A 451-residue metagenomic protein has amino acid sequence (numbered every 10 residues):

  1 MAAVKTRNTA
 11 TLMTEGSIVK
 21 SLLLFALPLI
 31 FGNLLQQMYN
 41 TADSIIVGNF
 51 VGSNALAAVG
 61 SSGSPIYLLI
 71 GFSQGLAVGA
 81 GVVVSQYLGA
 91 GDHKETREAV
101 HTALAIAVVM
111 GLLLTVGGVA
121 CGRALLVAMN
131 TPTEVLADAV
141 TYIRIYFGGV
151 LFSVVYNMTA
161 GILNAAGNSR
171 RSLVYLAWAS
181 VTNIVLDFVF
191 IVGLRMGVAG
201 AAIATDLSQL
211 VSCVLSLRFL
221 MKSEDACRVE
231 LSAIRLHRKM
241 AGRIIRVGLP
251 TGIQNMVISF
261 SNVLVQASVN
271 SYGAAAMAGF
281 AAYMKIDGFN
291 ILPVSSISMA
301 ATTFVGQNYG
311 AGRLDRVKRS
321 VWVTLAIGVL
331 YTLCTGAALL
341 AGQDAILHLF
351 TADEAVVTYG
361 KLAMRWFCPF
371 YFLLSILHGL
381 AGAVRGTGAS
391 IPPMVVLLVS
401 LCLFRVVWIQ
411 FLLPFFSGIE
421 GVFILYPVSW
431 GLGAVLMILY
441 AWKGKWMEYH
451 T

Functional and structural regions predicted by a protein language model:
M1-A26, V84-G149, G193-L249, V305-F370 (+1 more regions): Short alpha-helical transmembrane segments in multi-pass integral membrane proteins
M13-F50, S64-G79, V83, V108-T115 (+5 more regions): N-terminal transmembrane alpha-helices
L24-D43, I145, A179, S208-S212 (+4 more regions): Transmembrane helical elements of multi-pass membrane transporters/channels
L34, M38-L56, L126-T133, V189-M196 (+5 more regions): Helix-terminus/linker motif at the lipid-water interface of multi-pass membrane proteins
V51-S64, A139, I143, A202 (+3 more regions): Small-residue hotspots at the loop-to-helix junctions and early N-terminal turns of transmembrane alpha-helices
L56-V116, S153-S172, G279-A337, A341 (+1 more regions): Small-residue-rich hydrophobic transmembrane alpha-helices
L68-G71, N183-F188, C213-L217, F289-L292 (+3 more regions): Hydrophobic transmembrane alpha-helices of multi-pass small-molecule transporters
A77, Y146-N164, S172-S180, A201-V214 (+4 more regions): Short runs within selected transmembrane alpha-helices of multi-pass transporters and secretion channels
